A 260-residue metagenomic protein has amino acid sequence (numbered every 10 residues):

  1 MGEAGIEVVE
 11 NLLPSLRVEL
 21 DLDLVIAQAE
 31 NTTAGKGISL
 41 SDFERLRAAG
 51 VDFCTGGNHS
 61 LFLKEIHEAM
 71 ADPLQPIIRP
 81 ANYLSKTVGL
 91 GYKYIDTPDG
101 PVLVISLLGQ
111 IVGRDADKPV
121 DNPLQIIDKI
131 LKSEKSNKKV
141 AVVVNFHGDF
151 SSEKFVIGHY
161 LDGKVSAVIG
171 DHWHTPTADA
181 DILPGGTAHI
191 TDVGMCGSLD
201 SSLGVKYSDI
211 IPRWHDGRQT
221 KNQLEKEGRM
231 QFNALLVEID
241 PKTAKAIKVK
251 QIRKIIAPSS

Functional and structural regions predicted by a protein language model:
M1-S260: Acidic, metal/ion-coordinating pockets
